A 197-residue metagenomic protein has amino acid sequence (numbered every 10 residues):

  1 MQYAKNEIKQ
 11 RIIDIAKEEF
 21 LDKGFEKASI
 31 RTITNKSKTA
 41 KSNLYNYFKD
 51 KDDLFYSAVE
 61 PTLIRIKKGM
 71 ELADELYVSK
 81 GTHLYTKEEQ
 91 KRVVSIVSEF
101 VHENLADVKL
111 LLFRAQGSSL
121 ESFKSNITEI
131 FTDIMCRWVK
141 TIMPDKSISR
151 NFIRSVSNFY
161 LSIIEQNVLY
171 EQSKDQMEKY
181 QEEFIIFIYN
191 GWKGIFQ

Functional and structural regions predicted by a protein language model:
K5, I30, E60-K67: Short, basic, alpha-helical segments at the C-terminal edge of helix-turn-helix-like DNA-binding modules
R11, I15, E19-D53, S57: Helix-turn-helix
I15-D22, R65-L76, D107, F159 (+1 more regions): Solvent-exposed, amphipathic alpha-helical segments
Y56-T62, F123: Alpha-helical DNA-contacting segments of helix-turn-helix folds
S57, E71-E103: Hydrophobic alpha-helical connector segments
V78-L84, L110-S118: Short linear capping/connector segments at secondary-structure termini
I96-E103, G117-M143, N151-N158: Amphipathic alpha-helical packing segments from all-alpha helical-bundle domains
E103, D133-K140, I153-Q197: C-terminal peripheral helix-coil segments that are non-catalytic and often amphipathic
